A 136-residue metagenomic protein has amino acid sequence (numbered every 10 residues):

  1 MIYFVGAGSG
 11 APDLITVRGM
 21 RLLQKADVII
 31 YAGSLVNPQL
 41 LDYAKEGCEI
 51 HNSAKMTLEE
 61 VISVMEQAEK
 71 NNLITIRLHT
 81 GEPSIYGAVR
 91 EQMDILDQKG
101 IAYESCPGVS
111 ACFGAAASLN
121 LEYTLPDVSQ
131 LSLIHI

Functional and structural regions predicted by a protein language model:
M1-V109, F113-G114: Class I S-adenosyl-L-methionine
I2, L131-S132: A residue-level signal for beta-strand positions that form part of recognition/binding surfaces within mature
S105, Y123-Q130: Short, structured loop/turn "capping" segments at alpha-beta junctions
A111-Y123: Structured adenosyl-cofactor binding patch, chiefly the S-adenosyl-L-methionine
I134-I136: Conserved small/polar residues in nucleotide/adenosyl-binding loops
